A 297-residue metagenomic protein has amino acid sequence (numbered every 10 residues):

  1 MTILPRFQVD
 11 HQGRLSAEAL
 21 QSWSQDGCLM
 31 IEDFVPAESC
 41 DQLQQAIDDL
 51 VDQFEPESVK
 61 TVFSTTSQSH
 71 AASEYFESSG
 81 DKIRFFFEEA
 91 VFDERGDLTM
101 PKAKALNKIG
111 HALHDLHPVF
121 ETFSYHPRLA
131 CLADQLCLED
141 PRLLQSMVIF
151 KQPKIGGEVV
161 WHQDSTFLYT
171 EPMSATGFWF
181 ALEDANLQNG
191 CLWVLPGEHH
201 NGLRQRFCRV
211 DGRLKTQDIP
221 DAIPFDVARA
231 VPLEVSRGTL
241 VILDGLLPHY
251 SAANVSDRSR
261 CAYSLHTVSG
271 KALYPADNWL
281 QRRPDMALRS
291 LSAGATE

Functional and structural regions predicted by a protein language model:
M1-Q25, E32-E158, M286-S290: Non-heme Fe(II)-dependent double-stranded beta-helix
T2-D10, Q53, E57-V62, G80-K82 (+4 more regions): Non-heme Fe(II)/2-oxoglutarate
S22, P232-E234: Residue-level "contact hotspot" at macromolecular interaction interfaces
A37, F167, H249: Glycine-rich nucleotide phosphate-binding loop and flanking beta-alpha elements of Rossmann-like dinucleotide-binding
E38, E234-T239: A short, structured loop/turn motif at beta-sheet edges
A112, L116, C131-D134, R142 (+2 more regions): Catalytic core of non-heme Fe(II) oxygenases with the double-stranded beta-helix
H126, S165, G245: Hydrophobic small-molecule pocket/channel-lining residues, especially in calycin-type beta-barrels
S146-V148, F178-F180, Y263-T267: A structural signal for short, well-ordered beta-strand segments
